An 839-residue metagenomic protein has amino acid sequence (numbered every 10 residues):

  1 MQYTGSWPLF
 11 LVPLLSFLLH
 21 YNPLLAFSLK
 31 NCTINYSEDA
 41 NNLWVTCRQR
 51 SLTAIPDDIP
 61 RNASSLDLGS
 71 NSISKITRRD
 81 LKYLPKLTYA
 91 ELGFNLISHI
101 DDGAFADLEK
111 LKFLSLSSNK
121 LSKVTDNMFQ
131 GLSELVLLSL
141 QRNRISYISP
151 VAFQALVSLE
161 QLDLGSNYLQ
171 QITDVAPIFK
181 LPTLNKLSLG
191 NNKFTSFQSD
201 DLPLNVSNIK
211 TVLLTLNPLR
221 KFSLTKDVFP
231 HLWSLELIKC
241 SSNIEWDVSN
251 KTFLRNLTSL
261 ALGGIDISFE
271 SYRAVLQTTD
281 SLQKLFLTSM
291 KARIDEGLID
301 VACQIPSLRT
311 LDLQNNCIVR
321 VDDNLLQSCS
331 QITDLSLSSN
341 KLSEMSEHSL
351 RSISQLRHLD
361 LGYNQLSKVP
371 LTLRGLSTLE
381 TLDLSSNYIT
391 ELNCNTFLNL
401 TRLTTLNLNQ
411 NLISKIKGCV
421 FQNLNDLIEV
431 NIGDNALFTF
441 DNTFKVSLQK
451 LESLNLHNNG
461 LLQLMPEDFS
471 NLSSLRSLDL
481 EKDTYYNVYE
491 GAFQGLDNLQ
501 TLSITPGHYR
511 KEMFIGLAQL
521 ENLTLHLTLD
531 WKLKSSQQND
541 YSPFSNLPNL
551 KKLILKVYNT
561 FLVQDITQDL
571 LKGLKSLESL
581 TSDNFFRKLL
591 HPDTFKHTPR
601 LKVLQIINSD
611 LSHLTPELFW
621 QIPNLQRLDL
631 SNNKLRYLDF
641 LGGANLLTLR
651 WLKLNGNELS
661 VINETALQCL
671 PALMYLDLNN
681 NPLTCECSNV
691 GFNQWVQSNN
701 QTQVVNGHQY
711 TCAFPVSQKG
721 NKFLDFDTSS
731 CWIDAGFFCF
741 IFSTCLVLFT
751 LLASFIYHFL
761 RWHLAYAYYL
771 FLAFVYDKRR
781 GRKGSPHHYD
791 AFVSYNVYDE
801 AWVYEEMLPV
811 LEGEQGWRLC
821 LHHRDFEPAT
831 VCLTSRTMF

Functional and structural regions predicted by a protein language model:
Q2-Y710, F714-S717, D725, Y795-V797 (+1 more regions): Extracellular leucine-rich repeat
K719-S729, A765: Membrane-proximal N-terminal segments immediately preceding the first transmembrane helix
D725-F749: Extracellular juxtamembrane-to-transmembrane boundary of type I single-pass membrane glycoproteins
V747-L748, F755, L808, L821: Hydrophobic alpha-helical transmembrane segments corresponding to the first two to three helices of multi-pass helical
T750-A773: Transmembrane-helix exit/juxtamembrane "anchor" motif
Y766-A791: Cytoplasmic C-terminal tails of single-pass
V793-Y795, F839: Hydrophobic, repeat-rich solenoid/adaptor surfaces of innate immune receptors and signaling proteins
E806-M838: Conserved BB-loop
